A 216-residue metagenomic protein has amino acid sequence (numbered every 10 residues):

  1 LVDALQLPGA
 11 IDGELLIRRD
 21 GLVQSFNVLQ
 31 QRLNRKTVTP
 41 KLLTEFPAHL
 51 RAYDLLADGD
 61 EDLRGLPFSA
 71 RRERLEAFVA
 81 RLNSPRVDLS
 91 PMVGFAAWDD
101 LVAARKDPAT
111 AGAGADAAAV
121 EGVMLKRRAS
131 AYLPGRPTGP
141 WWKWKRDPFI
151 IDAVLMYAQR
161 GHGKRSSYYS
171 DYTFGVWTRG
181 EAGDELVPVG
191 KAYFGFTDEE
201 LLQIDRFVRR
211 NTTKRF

Functional and structural regions predicted by a protein language model:
L1-S170, G175-F216: Catalytic cores of nucleic-acid ligases and guanylyltransferases
